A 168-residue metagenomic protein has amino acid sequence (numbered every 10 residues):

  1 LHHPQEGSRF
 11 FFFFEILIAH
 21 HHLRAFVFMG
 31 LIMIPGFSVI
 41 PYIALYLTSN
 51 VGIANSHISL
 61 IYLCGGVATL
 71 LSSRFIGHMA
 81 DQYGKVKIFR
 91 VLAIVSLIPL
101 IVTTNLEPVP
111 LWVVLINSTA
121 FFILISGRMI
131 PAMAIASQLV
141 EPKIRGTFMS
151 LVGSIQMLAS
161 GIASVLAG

Functional and structural regions predicted by a protein language model:
L1-V27: Juxtamembrane intracellular "pre-TM" segments in multi-pass secondary transporters
H22-L63: Extracytoplasmic gate region of multi-pass secondary transporters
L45, M133-L139: Intracellular helix-loop hinge segments at the cytoplasmic ends of transmembrane helices in 12-TM rocker-switch-type
I61-T69, Q156: Transmembrane alpha-helical segments of major facilitator superfamily
G66-R74, G161: Residue-level signature of mid-helix packing/kink "hotspots" within the transmembrane helices of 12-pass Major
S72-G84: Helix-to-loop junctions at the C-terminal end of transmembrane segments in multipass secondary transporters
V86-A132: C-terminal transmembrane helical hairpin of 12-TM major facilitator-type secondary transporters
P142-G168: A late C-terminal transmembrane helix in Major Facilitator Superfamily
